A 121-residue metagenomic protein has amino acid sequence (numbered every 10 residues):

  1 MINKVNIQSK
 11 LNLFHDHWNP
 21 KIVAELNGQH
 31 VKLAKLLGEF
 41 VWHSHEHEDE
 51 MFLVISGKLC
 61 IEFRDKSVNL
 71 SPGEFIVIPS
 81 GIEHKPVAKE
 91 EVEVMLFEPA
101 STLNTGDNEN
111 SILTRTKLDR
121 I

Functional and structural regions predicted by a protein language model:
M1-K32, S111-I121: A short, N-terminal "cap"/entry segment at the start of jelly-roll beta-barrel domains of the cupin/DSBH fold
D16, H30-E46: Conserved short histidine dyad/triad with adjacent acidic residue
N27, I55-S56, S71-P72, E90: A cytosolic small-molecule/anion-sensing beta-strand core signal
G28-H30, L37-E39, S56-C60, S67 (+1 more regions): Short, charged/polar surface micro-motifs in flexible loops or helix N-caps
V31, D49, V92: Change "...and in nucleic-acid phosphodiester-cleaving endonucleases..." to "...and in nucleic-acid processing enzymes
K35-L36, H45-E62: Short, conserved beta-strand element in jelly-roll/cupin
R64-S80: Short acidic-glycine-tyrosine-enriched beta hairpin
S80-E109: Ligand-binding loop in jelly-roll beta-barrel domains
